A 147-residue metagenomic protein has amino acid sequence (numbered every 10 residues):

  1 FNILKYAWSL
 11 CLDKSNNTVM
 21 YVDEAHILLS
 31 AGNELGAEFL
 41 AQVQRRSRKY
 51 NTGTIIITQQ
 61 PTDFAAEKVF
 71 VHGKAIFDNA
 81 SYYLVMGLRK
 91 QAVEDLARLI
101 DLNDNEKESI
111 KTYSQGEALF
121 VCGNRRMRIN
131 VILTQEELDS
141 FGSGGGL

Functional and structural regions predicted by a protein language model:
F1-S109, Q135: Conserved P-loop NTPase motor cores
N2-K14, I110-L147: Conserved P-loop NTPase motor module
